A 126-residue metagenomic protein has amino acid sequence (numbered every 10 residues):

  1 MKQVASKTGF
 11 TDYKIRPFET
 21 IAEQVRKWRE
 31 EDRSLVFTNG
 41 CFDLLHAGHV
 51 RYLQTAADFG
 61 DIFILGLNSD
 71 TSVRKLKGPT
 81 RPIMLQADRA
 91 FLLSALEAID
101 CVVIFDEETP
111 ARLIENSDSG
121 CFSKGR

Functional and structural regions predicted by a protein language model:
M1-R126: Nucleotidyltransferase catalytic core that binds NTPs
